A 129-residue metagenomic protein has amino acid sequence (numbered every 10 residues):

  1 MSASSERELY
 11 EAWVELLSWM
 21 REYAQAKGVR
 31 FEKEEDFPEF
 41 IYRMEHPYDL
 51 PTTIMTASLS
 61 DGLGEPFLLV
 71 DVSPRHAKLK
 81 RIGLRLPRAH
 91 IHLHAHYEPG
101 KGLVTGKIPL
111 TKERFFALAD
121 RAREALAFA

Functional and structural regions predicted by a protein language model:
M1-E39: Charge-rich, low-complexity N-terminal segments
S2-L9, W13, Y48, D61 (+2 more regions): Intrinsic-disorder-associated interaction segments
A12, K78-A129: Ampiphathic alpha-helical segments that act as solvent-exposed interaction surfaces
W19-A26, R30, P47, R121 (+1 more regions): Surface-exposed polar/charged interaction patches
K27-R85: Amphipathic, interaction-prone secondary-structure segments
